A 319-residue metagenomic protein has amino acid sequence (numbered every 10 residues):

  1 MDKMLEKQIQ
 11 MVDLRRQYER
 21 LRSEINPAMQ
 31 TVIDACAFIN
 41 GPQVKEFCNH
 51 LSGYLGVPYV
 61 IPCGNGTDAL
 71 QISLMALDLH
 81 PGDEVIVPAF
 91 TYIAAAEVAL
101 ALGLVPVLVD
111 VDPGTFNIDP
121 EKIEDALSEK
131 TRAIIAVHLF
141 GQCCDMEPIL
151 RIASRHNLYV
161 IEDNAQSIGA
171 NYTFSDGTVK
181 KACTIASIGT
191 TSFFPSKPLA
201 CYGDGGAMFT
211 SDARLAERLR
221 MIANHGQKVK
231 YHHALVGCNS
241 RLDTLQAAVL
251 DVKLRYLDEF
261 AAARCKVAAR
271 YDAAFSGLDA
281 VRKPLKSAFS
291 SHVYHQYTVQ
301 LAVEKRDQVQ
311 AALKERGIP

Functional and structural regions predicted by a protein language model:
M1-A37, P42: N-terminal "arm"/small-domain region of PLP-dependent enzymes with the aminotransferase-like
D2-M4, R15, P27, V44-N49 (+7 more regions): PLP-dependent aminotransferase class I/II
I9, E84, L158-Y159: Hydrophobic "anchor" residues on beta-strands that sit immediately upstream of conserved functional sites
A35-E84, E97-L102, V107-D110, S175: Phosphate-binding glycine-rich loop
I61, I86, V107, V160-I161 (+2 more regions): Structural detector of well-ordered beta-strand residues that form the stable sheet scaffold of enzyme domains
Q71-L127, A133-I135, L313: Conserved PLP-anchoring active-site segment centered on the Schiff-base-forming lysine
L102, R155-H156, R316: Helix C-cap/helix->beta junction micro-motif
G114-C201, A207-F209: Active-site phosphate-binding strand-loop segment of PLP-dependent enzymes
